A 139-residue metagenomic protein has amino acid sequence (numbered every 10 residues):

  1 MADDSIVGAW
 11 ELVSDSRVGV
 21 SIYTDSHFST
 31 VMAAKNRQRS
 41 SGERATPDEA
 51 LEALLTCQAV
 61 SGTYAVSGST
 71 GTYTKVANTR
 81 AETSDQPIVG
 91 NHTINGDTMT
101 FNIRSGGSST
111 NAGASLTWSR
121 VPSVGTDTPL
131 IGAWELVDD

Functional and structural regions predicted by a protein language model:
M1-D139: Lipid interaction determinants
